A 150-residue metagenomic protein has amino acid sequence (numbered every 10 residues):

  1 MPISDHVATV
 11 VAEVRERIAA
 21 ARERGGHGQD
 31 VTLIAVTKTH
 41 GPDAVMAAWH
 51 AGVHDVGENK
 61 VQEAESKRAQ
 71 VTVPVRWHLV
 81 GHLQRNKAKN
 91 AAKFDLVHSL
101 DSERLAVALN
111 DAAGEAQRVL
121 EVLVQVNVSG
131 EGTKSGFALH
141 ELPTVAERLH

Functional and structural regions predicted by a protein language model:
M1-H150: Conserved alpha/beta-domain cores
